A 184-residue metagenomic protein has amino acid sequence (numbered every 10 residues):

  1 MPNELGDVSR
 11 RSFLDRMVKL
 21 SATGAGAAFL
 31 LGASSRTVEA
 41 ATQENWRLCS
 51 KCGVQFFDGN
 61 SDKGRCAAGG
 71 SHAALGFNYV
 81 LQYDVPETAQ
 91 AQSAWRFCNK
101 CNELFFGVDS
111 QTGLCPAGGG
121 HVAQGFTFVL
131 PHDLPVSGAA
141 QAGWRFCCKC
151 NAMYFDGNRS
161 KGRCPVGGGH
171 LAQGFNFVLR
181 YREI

Functional and structural regions predicted by a protein language model:
M1-S12, K19: N-terminal secretory signal peptides
G6, F29-G53: C-terminal segment of N-terminal export signals and the immediately downstream linker at the start of the mature
W46, K63, W95, T112 (+2 more regions): Residues immediately within or flanking Cys/His clusters that coordinate Zn2+ in small zinc-binding modules
C49, C66, C98, C115 (+2 more regions): Short cysteine-rich clusters marking metal-coordination/redox-active sites
C52, G69, C101, G118-G119 (+2 more regions): Short Cys/His-rich metal-coordination motifs, predominantly Zn2+-binding knuckles/fingers
F56, G70, F105, V122 (+2 more regions): Cys/His-rich microdomains that often coordinate metals
G59-D62, L75-F77, V108-Q111, Q124-F126 (+2 more regions): Short Cys/His-rich "knuckle" micro-motifs
A73-V85, A123-H132, A172-R182: Short metal-binding segments enriched for Cys and/or His
